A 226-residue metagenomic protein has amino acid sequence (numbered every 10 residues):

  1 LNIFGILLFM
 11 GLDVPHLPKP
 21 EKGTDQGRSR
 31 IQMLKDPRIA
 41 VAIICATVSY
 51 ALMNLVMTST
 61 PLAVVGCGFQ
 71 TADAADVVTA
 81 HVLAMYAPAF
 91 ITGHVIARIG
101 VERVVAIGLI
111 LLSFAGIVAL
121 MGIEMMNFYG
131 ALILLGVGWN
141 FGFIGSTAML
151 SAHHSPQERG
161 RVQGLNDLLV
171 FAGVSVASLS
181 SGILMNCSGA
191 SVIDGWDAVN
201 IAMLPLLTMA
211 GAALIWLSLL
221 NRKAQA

Functional and structural regions predicted by a protein language model:
L1, I183-L207: A membrane-interface helix-boundary motif in multi-pass transporters
L1-K19, A213-S218: C-terminal membrane-cytosol helix-exit motif in multi-pass small-molecule transporters
D13-A42: Juxtamembrane intracellular "pre-TM" segments in multi-pass secondary transporters
K35-M53, I133: Pair of pore-lining "gating" transmembrane helices in MFS-fold secondary transporters
P88-V101, M185: Helix-to-loop junctions at the C-terminal end of transmembrane segments in multipass secondary transporters
R103-V118: Structural signature of the two symmetry-related core transmembrane helices
F141-S155: Intracellular juxtamembrane helix-capping segments at the cytosolic ends of symmetry-related transmembrane helices
Q157-G189: A late C-terminal transmembrane helix in Major Facilitator Superfamily
